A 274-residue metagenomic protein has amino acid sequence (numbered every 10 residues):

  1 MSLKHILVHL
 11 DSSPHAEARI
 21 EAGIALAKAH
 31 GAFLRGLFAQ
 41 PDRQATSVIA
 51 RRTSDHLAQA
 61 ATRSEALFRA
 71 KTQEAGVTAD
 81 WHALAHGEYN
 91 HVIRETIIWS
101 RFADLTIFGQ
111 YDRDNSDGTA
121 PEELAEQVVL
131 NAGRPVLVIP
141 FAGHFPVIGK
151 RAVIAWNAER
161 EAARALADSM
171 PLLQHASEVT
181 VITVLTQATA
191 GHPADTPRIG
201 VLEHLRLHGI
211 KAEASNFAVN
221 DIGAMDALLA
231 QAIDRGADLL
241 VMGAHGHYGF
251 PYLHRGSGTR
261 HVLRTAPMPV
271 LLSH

Functional and structural regions predicted by a protein language model:
M1-D55, N131, H144, I148-F217 (+1 more regions): Small/aliphatic-rich secondary-structure junction motif
R19, V92, P121, A162-A165 (+2 more regions): Amphipathic coiled-coil/heptad-repeat helices and related helical stalk/stem segments that mediate oligomerization
A22, A27, E95-F145, Q231-H274: Gly/Ser-rich helix-loop-strand patches that form or flank binding pockets for ribonucleotide-derived cofactors
F33, Q40, S47-G87: N-terminal positively charged helical leader segments and presequences
Q44, Y89-H91, N115, P146 (+3 more regions): Generic structural signal for helix capping and beta-alpha/helix-loop junctions
F68-R69, Q73, D80, S116-P140 (+1 more regions): P-loop/Walker A phosphate-binding loop and immediately adjacent motor/lid segment at beta-alpha junctions
Q73-T106, L207-L240, H247-G249, M268: Structural beta-alpha unit
